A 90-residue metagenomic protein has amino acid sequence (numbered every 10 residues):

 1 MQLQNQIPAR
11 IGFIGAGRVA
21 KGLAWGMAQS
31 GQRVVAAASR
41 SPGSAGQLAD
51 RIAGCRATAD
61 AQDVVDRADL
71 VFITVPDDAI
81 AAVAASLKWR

Functional and structural regions predicted by a protein language model:
M1-A59, D63: NAD(P)+-binding Rossmann beta1-loop-alpha1 motif at the extreme N-terminus of oxidoreductases
D60-R90: Rossmann-fold NAD(P) dinucleotide-binding segment
